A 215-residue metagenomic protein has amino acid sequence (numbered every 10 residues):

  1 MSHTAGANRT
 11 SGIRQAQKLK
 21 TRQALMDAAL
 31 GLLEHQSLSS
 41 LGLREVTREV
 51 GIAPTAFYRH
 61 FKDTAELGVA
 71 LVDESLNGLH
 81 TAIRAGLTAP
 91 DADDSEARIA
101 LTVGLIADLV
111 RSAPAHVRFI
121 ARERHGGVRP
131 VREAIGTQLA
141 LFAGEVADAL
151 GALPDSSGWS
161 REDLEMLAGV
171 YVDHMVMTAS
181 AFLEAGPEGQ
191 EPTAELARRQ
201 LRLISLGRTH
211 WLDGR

Functional and structural regions predicted by a protein language model:
M1-K20, S157, L212-R215: N-terminal intrinsically disordered/low-complexity leader segments
Q17-A29, V46, L71-L79, I83 (+1 more regions): Generic hydrophobic, amphipathic alpha-helix propensity
A24, L32-E66, A70: Helix-turn-helix
L33, G68-S75, A82, I120 (+2 more regions): Alpha-helical DNA-contacting segments of helix-turn-helix folds
F61, R122-G127: Short helix-capping/turn signature of helix-turn-helix
A70, R84-S112, R161-L164, A168-Y171 (+1 more regions): Hydrophobic alpha-helical connector segments
T81, L109, R129-D155, E165-S180 (+1 more regions): Amphipathic alpha-helical packing segments from all-alpha helical-bundle domains
I83-P90, V117-R124, L153, T178-G186: Secondary-structure edge/capping motif, primarily at the C-terminal ends of alpha-helices and the immediately following
